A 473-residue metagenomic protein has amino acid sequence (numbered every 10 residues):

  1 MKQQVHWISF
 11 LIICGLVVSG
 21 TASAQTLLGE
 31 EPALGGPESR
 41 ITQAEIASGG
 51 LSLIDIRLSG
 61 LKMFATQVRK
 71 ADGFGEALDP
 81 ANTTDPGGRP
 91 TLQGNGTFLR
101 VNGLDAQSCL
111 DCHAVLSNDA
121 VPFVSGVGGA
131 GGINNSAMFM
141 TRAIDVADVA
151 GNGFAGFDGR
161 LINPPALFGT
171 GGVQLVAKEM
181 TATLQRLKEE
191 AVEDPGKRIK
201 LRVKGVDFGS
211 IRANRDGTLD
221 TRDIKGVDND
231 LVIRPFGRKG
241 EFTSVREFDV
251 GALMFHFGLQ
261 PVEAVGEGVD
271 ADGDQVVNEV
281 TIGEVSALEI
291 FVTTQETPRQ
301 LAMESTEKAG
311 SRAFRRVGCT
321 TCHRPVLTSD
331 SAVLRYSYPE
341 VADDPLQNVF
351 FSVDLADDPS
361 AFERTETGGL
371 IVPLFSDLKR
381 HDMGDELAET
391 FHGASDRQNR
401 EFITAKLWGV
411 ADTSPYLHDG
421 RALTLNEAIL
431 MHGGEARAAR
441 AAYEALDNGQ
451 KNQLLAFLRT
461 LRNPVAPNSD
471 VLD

Functional and structural regions predicted by a protein language model:
M1-F10: Bacterial N-terminal signal peptides that target proteins for export
S9-S19: Bacterial N-terminal signal peptides
S23-D473: Periplasmic c-type cytochrome electron-transfer domains
